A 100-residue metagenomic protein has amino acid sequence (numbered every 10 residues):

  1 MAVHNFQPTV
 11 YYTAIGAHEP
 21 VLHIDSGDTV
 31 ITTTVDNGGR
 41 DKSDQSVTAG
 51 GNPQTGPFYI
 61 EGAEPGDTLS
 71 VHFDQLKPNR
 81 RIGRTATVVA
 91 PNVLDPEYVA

Functional and structural regions predicted by a protein language model:
A2-A100: N-terminal, charged/glycine-rich beta-strand/loop interface patches
